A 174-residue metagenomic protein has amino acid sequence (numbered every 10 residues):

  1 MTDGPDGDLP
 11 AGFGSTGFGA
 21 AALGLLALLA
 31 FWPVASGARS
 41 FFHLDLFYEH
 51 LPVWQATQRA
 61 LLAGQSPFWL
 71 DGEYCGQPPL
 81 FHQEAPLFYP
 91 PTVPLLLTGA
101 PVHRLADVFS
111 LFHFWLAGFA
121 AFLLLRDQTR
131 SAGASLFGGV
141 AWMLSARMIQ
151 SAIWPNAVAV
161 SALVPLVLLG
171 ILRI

Functional and structural regions predicted by a protein language model:
M1-P33: Start-transfer (signal-anchor) and selected internal transmembrane alpha helices of multi-pass inner/ER membrane
G17-A21, V108, S135-V140: Hydrophobic alpha-helical transmembrane segments
A27-G118, V140-P165: Membrane-interface coil-to-helix junctions
S36, L123-D127, R173: Juxtamembrane transmembrane-helix termini
F119-L123, L169: Transmembrane alpha-helix boundary and packing residues in multipass membrane permease domains and related
F122-L144: Transmembrane-helix signature of polytopic, membrane-embedded enzymes that assemble or transfer cell-envelope glycans
V167-I174: Membrane-interface transmembrane helices that cradle and orient dolichyl/undecaprenyl
